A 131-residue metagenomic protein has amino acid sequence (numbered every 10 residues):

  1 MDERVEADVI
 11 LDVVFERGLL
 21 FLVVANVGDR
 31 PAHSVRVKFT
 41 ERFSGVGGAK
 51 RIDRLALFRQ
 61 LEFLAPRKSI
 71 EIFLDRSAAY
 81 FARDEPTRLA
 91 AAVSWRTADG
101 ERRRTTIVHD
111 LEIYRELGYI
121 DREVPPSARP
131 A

Functional and structural regions predicted by a protein language model:
M1-P31, K38-R42, P126-A131: Membrane-proximal alpha-helical anchors
A32-R36, R88-A90: Exposed beta-strand and adjacent loop surfaces of beta-rich binding modules that mediate intermolecular recognition
R36-V37, R51: Short coil/turn segments at secondary-structure boundaries
E41-F43, T97-E101, L117: Solvent-exposed strand-loop boundary residues in beta-sheet-rich modules
G45-F81: Intrinsically disordered, low-complexity Pro/Gly/Ser/Thr-rich segments with frequent PxxP/GP/PP motifs and embedded
F63-P66, W95-R102: A short, structured loop/turn motif at beta-sheet edges
R83-A98: Serine/threonine-enriched low-complexity regions used as flexible
T105-P125: Short beta-strand elements
